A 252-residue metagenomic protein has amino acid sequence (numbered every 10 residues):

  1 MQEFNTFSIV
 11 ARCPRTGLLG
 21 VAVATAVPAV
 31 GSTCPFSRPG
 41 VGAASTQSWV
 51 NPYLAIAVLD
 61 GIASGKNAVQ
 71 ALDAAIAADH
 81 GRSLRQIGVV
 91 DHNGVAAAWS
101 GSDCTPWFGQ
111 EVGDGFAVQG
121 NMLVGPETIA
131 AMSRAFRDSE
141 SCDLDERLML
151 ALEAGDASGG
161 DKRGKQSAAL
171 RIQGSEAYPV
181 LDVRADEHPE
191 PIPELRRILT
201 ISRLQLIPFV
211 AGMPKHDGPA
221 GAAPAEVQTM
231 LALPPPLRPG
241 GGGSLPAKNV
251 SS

Functional and structural regions predicted by a protein language model:
M1-S252: N-terminal nucleophile
